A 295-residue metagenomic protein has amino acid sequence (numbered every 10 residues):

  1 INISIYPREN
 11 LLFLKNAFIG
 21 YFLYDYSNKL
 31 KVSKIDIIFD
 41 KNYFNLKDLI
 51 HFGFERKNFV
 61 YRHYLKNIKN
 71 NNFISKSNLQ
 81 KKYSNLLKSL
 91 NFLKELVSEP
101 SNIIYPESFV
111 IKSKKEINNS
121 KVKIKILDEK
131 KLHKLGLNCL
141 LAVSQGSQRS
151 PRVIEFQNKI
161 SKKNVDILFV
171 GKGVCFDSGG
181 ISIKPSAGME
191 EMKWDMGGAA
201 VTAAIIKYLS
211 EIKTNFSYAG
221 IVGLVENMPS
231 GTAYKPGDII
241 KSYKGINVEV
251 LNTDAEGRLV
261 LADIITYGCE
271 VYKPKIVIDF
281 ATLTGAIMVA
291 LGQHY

Functional and structural regions predicted by a protein language model:
I1-D166, V170-G173: Short amphipathic alpha-helical segment within the helicase RecA-like ATPase core that mediates nucleic-acid
N2-I3, P7, L93-E95, V165-L168 (+4 more regions): Glycine/charged-rich beta-loop-alpha catalytic/anionic-binding loops adjacent to active sites
I3-I5, L127-K130, F156-K159, G171-G173 (+7 more regions): Fold-independent oxyanion-binding glycine-rich loops and adjacent beta-strand/coil segments at enzyme active sites
N10-F18, I103-E107, M189-A200, L251 (+1 more regions): Short, conserved micro-motifs enriched in small and acidic residues
L23, V201-L209, L261-G268: Buried hydrophobic packing segments
L46-I50, G136-C139, G179-I183, A187 (+2 more regions): Short acidic, glycine/serine/threonine-rich loops at helix termini
S113, I167-F169, S182-E226, G257: Alpha-helical metal-binding/catalytic segments enriched in His/Glu/Asp
I212-Y295: A glycine- and small/hydrophobic-rich beta-loop-beta segment that serves as a flexible "lid/hinge" or phosphate-binding
